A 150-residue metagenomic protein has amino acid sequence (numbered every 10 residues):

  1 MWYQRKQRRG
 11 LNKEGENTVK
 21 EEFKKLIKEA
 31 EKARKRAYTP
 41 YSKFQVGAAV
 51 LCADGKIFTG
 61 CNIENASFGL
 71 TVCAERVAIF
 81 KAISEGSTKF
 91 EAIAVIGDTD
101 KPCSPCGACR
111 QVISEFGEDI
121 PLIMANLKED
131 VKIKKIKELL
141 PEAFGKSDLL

Functional and structural regions predicted by a protein language model:
R5-R8: Cationic, low-complexity basic patches in intrinsically disordered or flexible, solvent-exposed regions
E22-A33, F90-L150: C-terminal binding/interaction regions
T39-S42: Short loop/turn motifs at secondary-structure junctions and domain boundaries
V46-L51: Short beta-strand scaffold segments in enzyme catalytic cores
N62-V77: Compact, glycine-rich, soluble single-domain proteins
C73-A94: Short, solvent-exposed cationic patches
